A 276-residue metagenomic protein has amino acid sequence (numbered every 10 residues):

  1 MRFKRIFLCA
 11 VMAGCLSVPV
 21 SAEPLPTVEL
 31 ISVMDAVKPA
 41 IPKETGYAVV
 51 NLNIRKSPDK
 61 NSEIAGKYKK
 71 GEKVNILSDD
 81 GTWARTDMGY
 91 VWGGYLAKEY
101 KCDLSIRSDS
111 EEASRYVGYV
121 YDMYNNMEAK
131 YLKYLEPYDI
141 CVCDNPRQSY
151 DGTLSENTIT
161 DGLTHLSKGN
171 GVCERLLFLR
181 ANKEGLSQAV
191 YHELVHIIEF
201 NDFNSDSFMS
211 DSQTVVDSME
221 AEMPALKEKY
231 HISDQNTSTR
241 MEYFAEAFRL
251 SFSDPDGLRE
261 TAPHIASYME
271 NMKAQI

Functional and structural regions predicted by a protein language model:
M1-E23: Sec-dependent N-terminal signal peptides of Gram-positive bacterial secreted proteins and lipoproteins
S17-D35, P39: Sec-dependent signal peptide cleavage junction
E29-V33, I64-A97: SH3/SH3-like beta-barrel superfamily modules
N51, A97-E112: Acidic/histidine-rich, surface-exposed loop or edge segments in extracytoplasmic proteins
P58-E63: Short alpha-helix capping/helix-loop boundary micro-motifs
E112-D139: Zn2+-dependent metallopeptidase catalytic core
L132-I276: Active-site-flanking segments in enzyme catalytic domains
